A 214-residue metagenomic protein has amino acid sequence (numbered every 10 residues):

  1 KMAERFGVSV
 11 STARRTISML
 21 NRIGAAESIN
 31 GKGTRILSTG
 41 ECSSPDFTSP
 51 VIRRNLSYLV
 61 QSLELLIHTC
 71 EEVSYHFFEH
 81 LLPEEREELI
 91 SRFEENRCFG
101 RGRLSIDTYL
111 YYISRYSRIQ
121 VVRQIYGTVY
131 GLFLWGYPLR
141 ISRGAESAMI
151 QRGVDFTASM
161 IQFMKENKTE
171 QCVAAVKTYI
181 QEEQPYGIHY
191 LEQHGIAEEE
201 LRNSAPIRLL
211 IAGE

Functional and structural regions predicted by a protein language model:
K1-H68: Short linear motifs at protein or domain termini
F6, Y116-S117: Transmembrane helix irregularities
G24, V73, F77, S117 (+3 more regions): Hydrophobic recognition helices of helix-based DNA-binding modules
S38-Y112, A158-A175: All-alpha effector-binding/dimerization core of bacterial HTH-type transcriptional repressors
L65-T69, V121, V129, V176-Y179 (+1 more regions): Hydrophobic/aromatic residues within well-ordered alpha-helical segments
R118-Q120, N167: Short loop-to-helix capping motifs
Q120-G136: Short, charge-rich, low-complexity alpha-helical interaction segments
L132-E214: C-terminal all-alpha effector/ligand-binding and dimerization domain of prokaryotic HTH-type transcriptional repressors
